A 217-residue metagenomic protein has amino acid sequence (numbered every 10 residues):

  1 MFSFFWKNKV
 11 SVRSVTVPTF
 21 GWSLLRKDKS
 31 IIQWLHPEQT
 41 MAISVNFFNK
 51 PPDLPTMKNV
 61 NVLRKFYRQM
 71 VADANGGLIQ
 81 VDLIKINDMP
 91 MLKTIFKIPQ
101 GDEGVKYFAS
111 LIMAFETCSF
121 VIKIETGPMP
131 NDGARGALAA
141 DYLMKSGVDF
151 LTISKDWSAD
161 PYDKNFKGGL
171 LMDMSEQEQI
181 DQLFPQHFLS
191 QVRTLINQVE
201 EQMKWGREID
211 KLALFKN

Functional and structural regions predicted by a protein language model:
M1-K7: Short, aromatic- and cysteine-enriched interfacial helices/patches that mediate contacts at lipid membranes
K9, S14, P18-S30, G77-L78 (+2 more regions): Short glycine-aromatic motifs
V12-R13, F20-W22, T126-N217: Surface-exposed amphipathic alpha-helical segments
V15-G21, K29, H36-M41, I86-M89 (+1 more regions): Short, solvent-exposed coil/turn segments at beta-strand boundaries
P18, A72-A74, V199: Short, structurally constrained coil/turn elements that cap an alpha-helix or connect an alpha-helix to the following
I32-H36, V45, F96-P99, I112 (+1 more regions): Short beta-strand element of the conserved SAM-dependent methyltransferase core
W34-V62: A short acidic-to-branched-hydrophobic micro-motif
Y67-F120, E125-D132: Signature of long, low-cysteine stretches enriched in small and polar/charged residues
